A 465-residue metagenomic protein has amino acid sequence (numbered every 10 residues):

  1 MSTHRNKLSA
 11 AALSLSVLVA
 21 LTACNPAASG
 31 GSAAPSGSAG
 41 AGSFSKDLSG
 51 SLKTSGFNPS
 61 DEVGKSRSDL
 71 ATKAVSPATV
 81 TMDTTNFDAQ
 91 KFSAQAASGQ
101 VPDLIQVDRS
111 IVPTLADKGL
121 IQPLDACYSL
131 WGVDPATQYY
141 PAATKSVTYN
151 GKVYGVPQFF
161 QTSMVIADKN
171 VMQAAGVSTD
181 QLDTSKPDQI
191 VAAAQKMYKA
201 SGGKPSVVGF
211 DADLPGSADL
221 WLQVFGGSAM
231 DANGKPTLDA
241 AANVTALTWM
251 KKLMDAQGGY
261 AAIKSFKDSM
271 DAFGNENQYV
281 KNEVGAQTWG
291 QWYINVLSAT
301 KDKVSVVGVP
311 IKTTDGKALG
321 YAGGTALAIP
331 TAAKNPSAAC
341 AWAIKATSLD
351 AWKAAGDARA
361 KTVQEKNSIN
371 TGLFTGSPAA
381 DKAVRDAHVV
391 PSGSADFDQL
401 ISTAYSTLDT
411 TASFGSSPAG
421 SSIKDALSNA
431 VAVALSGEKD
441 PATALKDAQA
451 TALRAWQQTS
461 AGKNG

Functional and structural regions predicted by a protein language model:
S2-T114, D350-A354, E438-T443, D447-G465: Conserved N-terminal structural module of periplasmic/extracytoplasmic solute-binding proteins
F44-S45, D125-Y139, L182-D183, S206-V208 (+5 more regions): Short, solvent-exposed loop/beta-turn-alpha elements that line the ligand-binding surface or hinge of extracytoplasmic
T84-F92, S110, T184-V191, K264-N277 (+1 more regions): Short helix-initiation/N-cap motifs at beta->coil->alpha
A89, G227-I311, A444: Extracytoplasmic ligand-binding clamshell segments of periplasmic binding protein
Q90-V101, K118, V171-M172, V191-A200 (+4 more regions): Short helices/loops that flank or line small-molecule/ion binding pockets
S110-T162, V307-G308, G465: Hinge/lid segment of periplasmic solute-binding proteins
S129, T148-G216, S228-S265, I329-S337 (+1 more regions): Helix-loop-helix "hinge/cap" segment bordering the ligand-binding cleft or interdomain interface
Y293-K303, D315-Y321, I329-D425, K463-N464: C-terminal lobe and pocket-closing loops of periplasmic/extracytoplasmic Venus-flytrap solute-binding proteins
